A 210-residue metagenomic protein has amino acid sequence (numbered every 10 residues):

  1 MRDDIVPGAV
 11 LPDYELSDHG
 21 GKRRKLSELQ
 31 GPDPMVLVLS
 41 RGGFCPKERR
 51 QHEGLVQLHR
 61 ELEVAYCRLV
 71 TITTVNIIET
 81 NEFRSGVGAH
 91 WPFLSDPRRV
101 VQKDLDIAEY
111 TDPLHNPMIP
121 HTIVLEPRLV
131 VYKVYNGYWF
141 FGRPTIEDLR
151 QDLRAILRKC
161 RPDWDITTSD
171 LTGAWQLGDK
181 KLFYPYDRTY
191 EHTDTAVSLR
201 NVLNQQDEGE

Functional and structural regions predicted by a protein language model:
M1-E210: Chalcogenol-based redox active-site neighborhoods
